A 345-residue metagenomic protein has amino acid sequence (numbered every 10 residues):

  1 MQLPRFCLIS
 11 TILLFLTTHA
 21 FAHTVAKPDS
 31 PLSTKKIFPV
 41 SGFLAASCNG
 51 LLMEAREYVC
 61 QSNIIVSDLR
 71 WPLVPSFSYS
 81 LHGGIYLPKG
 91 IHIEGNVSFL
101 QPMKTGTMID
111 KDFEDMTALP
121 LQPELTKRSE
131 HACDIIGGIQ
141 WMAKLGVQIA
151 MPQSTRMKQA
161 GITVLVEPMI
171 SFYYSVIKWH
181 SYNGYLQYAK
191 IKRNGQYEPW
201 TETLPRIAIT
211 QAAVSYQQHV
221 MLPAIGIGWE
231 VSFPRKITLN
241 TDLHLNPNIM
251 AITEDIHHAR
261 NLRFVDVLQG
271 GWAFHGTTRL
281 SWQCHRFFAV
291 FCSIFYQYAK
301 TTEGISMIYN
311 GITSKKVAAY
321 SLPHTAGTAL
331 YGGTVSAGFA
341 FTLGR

Functional and structural regions predicted by a protein language model:
P4-L16: Sec-dependent N-terminal signal peptides
A20-A22: Boundary at the C-terminal end of the N-terminal hydrophobic targeting segment
A26-P75, L81: N-terminal "mature head" segments of proteins
A26-V40, P88-H92, I149-V166, F233-L239 (+2 more regions): Short loop/turn motifs that connect adjacent beta-strands in outer-membrane beta-barrel proteins
V40-G50, G95-Q101, V166-V176, W229 (+3 more regions): Transmembrane beta-barrel strands of outer-membrane/channel proteins
L52-S76, Q101-A143, S175-V220, N246-T277 (+1 more regions): Extracellular/periplasm-exposed beta-strand and loop segments of Gram-negative cell-envelope proteins, dominated by
H82-G84, K144-Q148, G226-G228, H275-Q283 (+2 more regions): Outer-membrane beta-barrel architecture
G138-A150, S154-G184, L222, W229: Extracellular-facing segments of soluble proteins and assemblies that are Gly/Ser/Thr-biased and enriched in aromatics
